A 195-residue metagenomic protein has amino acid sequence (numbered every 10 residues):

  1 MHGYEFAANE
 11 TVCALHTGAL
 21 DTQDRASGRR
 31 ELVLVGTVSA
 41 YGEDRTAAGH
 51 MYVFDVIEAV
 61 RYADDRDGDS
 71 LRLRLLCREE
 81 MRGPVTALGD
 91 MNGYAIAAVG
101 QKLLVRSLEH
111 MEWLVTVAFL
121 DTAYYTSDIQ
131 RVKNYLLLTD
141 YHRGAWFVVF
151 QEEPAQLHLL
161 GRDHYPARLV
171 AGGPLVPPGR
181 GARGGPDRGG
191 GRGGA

Functional and structural regions predicted by a protein language model:
M1-A195: Large eukaryotic, non-enzymatic subunits of multiprotein complexes that serve as scaffolds/tethers, characterized by
